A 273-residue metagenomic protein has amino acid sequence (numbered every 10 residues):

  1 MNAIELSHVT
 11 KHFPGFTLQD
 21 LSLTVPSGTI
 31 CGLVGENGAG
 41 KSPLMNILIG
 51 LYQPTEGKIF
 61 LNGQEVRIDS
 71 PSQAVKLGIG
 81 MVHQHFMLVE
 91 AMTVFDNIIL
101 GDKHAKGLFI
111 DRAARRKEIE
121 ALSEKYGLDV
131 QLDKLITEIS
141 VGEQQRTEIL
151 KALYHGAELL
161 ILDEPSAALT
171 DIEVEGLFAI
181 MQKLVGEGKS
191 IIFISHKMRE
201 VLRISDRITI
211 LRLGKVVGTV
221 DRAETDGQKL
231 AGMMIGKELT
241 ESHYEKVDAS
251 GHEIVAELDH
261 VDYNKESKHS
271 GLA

Functional and structural regions predicted by a protein language model:
M1-A273: Glycine-rich phosphate-binding loops of nucleotide-dependent enzymes
